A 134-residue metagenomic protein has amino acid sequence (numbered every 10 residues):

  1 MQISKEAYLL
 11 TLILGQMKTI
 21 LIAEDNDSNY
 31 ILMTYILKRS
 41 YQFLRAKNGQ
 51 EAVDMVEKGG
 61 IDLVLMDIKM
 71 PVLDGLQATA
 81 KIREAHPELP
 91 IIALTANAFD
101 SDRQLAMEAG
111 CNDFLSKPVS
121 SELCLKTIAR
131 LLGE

Functional and structural regions predicted by a protein language model:
N26-L44: Two-component/phosphorelay signaling modules centered on CheY-like receiver
E57-G59, K81-L89, A109, R130: Conserved phosphotransfer cores of two-component systems
G59-L65: Active-site beta3 strand of CheY-like receiver
M70: Receiver (REC) domain active-site loop signature in two-component systems and cognate sites in sensor histidine kinases
V119-I128: C-terminal output helix
